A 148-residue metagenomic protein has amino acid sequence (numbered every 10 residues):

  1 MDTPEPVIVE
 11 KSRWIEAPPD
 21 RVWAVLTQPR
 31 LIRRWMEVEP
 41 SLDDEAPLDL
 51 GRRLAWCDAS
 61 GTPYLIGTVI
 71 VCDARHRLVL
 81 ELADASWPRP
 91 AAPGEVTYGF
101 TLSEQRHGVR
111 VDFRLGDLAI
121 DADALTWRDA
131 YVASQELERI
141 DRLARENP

Functional and structural regions predicted by a protein language model:
M1, L54-W56, S86-P90: Short, P/G- and charge-enriched loop/turn segments at secondary-structure junctions
M1-D43: Hydrophobic ligand-binding cavity/cleft-lining segments
E5-V7, A46-L50, G61, G94 (+1 more regions): Residue-level preference for beta-strand/loop junctions
S12-E16, A55, T68, T101: Generic structural detector for well-ordered beta-strands
V22-L26, I32, L54, V69 (+3 more regions): Hydrophobic pocket/interface hotspot
P47-A55, A74-L80: Short, hydrophobic/aromatic-rich segments at coil-to-beta transitions
S60-R110, G116: Hydrophobic-ligand binding "helix-grip"
G116-P148: A conserved amphipathic terminal alpha-helix motif
